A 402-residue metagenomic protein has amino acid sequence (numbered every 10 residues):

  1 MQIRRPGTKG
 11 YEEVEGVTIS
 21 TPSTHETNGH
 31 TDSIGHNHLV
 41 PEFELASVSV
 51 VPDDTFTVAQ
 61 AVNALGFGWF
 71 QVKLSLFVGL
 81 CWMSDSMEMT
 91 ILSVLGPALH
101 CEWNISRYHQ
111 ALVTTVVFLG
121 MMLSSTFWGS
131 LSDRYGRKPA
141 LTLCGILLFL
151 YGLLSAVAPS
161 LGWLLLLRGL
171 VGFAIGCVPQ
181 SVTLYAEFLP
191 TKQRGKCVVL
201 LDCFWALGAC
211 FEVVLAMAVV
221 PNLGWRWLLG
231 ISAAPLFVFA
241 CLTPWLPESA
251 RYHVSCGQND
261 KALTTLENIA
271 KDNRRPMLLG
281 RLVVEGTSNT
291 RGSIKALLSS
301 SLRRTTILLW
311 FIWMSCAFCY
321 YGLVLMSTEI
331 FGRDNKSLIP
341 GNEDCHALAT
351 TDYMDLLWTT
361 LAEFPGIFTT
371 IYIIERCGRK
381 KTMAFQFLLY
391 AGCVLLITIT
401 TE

Functional and structural regions predicted by a protein language model:
Q2-E402: Transmembrane-helix signature of 12-pass secondary carriers
